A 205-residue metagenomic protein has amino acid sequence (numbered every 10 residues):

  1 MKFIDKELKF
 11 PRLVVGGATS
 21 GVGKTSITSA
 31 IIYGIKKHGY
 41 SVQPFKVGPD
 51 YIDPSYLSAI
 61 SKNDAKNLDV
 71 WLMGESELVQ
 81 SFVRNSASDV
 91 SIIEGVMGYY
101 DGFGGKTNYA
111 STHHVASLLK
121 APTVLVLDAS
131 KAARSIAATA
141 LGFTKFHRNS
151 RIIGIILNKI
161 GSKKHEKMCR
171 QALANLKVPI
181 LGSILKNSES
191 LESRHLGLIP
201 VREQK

Functional and structural regions predicted by a protein language model:
M1-I4, K24, S190-E192, K205: Short N-terminal or domain-adjacent regulatory/targeting segments
K2-V22, S26, I32-L119, T123 (+2 more regions): ATP-dependent carboxylate-amine ligase catalytic core
A133-K205: Internal gly/pro-rich beta-alpha loop/helix module that stabilizes soluble enzyme cofactors or their anionic handles
